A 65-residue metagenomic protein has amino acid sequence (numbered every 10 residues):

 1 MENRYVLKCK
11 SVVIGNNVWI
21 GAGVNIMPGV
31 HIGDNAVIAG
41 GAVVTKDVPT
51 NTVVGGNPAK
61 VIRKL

Functional and structural regions predicted by a protein language model:
M1-V30, L65: Flexible, glycine/small-residue-enriched loop-and-beta-strand segment within the central core of proteins
V13, W19, H31, V37-A39 (+1 more regions): Glycine-/alanine-rich, low-charge beta-solenoid repeats
G23-N35, A42-K46: Beta-rich strand-turn-strand
K46, K64-L65: Short alpha-helix boundary/capping motifs
A59-K60: Multi-pass alpha-helical transporter architecture, strongest for 12-TM Major Facilitator/SLC carriers used
